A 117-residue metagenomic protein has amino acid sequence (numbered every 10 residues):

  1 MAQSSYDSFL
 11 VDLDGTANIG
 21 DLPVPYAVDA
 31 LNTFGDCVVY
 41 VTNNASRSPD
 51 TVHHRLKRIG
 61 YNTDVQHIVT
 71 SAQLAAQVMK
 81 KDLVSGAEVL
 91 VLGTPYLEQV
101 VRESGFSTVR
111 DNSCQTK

Functional and structural regions predicted by a protein language model:
M1-K117: HAD-like aspartate-dependent phosphatase fold
